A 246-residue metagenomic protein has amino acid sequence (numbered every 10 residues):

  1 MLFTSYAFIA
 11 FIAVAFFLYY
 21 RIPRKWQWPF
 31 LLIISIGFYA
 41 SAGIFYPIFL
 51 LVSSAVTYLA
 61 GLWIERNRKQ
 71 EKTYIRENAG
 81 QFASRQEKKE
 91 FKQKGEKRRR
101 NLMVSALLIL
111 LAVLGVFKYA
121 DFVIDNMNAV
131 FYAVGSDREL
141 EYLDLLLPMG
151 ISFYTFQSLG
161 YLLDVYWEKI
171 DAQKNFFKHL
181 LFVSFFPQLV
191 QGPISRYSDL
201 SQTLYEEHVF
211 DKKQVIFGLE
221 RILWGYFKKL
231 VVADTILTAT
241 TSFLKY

Functional and structural regions predicted by a protein language model:
M1-Y246: Membrane-embedded transmembrane alpha-helical bundles that form the catalytic cores of multi-pass lipid-modifying
